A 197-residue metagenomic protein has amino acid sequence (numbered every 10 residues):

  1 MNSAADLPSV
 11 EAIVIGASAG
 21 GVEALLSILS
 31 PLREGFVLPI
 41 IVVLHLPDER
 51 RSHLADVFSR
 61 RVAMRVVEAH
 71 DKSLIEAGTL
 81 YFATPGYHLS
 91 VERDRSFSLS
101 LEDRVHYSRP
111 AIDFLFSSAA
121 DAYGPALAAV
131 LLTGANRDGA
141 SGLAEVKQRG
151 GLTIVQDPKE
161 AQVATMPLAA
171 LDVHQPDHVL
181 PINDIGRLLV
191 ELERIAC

Functional and structural regions predicted by a protein language model:
M1-C197: Strand-loop microenvironment adjacent to phosphate/nucleotide-handling motifs in alpha/beta enzyme folds
